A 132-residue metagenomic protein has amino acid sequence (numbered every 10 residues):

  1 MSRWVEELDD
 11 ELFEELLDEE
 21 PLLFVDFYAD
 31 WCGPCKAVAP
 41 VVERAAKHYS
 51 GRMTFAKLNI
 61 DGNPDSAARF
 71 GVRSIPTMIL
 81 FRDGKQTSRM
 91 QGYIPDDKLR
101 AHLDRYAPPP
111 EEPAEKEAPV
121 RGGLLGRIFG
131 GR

Functional and structural regions predicted by a protein language model:
M1-F24, D30, P34-R52, P64-D65 (+3 more regions): Proteins that catalyze or organize thiol-disulfide redox chemistry and the adjacent proteostasis machinery handling
N59-D61: Conserved acidic residues
S74: Glycine-rich phosphate-binding loop
